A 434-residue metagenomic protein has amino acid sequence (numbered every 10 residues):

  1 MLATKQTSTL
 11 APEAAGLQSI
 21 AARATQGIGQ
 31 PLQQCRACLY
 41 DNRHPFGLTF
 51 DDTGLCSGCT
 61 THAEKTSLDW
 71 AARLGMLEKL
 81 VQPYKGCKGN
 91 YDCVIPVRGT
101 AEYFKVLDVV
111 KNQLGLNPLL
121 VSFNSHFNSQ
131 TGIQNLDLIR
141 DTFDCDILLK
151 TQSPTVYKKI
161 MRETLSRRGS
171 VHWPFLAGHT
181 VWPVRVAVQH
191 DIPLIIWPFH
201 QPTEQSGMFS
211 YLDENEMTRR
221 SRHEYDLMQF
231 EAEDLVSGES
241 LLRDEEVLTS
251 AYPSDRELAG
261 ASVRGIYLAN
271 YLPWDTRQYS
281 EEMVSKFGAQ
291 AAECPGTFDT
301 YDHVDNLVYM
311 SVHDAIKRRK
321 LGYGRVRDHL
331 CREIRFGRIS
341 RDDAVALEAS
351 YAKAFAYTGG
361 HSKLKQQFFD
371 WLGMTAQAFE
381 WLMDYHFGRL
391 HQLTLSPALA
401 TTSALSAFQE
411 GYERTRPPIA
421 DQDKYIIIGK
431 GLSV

Functional and structural regions predicted by a protein language model:
L2-V94, V109, Q113-V434: Nucleotide-activated chemistry modules centered on ATP-dependent adenylation/adenylyltransferase
C93-Y103: Short, glycine-rich nucleotide/cofactor-binding loops
F104-D108: Contiguous, well-ordered alpha-helical segments that form the cores/surfaces of helical PPI scaffolds
